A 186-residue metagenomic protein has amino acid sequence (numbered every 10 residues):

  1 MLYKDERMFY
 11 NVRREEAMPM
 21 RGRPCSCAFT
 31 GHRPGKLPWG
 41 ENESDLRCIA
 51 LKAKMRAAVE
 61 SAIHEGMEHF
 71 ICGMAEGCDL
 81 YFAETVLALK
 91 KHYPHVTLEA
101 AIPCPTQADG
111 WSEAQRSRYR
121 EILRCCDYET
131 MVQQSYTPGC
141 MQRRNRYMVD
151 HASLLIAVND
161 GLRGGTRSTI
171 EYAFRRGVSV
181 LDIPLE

Functional and structural regions predicted by a protein language model:
M1-L2, M18: Accessible peptide chain termini
L2-K4, M8-N11: Short, positively charged and aromatic/hydrophobic N-terminal segments
N11-E186: Acidic/glycine-enriched connector segments
